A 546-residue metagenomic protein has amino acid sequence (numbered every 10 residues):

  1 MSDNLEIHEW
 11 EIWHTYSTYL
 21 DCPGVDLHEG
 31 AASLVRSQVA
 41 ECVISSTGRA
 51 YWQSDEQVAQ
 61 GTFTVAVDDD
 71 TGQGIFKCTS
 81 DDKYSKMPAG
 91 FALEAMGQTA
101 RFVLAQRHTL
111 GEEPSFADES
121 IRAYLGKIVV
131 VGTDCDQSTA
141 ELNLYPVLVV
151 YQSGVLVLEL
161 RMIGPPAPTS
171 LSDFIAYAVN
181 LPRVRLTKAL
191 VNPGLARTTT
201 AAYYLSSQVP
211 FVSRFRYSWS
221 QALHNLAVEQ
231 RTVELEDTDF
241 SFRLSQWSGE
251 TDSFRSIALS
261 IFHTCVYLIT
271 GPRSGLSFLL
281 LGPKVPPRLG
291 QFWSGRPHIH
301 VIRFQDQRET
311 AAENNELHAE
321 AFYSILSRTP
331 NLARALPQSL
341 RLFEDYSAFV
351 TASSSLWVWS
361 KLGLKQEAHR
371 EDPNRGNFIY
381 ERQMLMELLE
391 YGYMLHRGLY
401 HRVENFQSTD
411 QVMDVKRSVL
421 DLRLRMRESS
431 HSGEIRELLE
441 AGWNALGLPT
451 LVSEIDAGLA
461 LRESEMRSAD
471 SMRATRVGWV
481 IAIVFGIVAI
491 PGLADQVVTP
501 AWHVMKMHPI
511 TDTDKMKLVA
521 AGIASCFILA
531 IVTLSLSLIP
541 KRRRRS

Functional and structural regions predicted by a protein language model:
M1-R214: Long, solvent-exposed N-terminal ectodomains/accessory regions that are displayed to the extracellular/lumenal milieu
S2-E6, W10, Y16, L20 (+3 more regions): Ampipathic, surface-exposed secondary-structure segments
W10-W13, W52, W219, W247 (+5 more regions): A residue-identity detector for tryptophan
Y19-V35, G447, E454, G458 (+1 more regions): Poly-acidic low-complexity segments
G48, G111, Q230-R231, G271 (+7 more regions): Short, flexible coil/linker elements and helix-boundary hinge sites characteristic of intrinsically disordered
V130-N405: Extended alpha-helical interaction modules
R397-M505: Membrane-associated alpha-helical segments
G478-S546: Alpha-helical transmembrane anchor segments
